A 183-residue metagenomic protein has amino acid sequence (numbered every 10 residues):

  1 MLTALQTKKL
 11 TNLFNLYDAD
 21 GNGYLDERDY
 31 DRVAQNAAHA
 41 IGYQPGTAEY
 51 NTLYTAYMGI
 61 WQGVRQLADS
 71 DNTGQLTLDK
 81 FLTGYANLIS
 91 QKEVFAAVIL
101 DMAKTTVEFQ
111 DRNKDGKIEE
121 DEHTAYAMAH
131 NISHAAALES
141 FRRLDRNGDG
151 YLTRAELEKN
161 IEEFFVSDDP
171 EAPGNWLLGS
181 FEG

Functional and structural regions predicted by a protein language model:
M1-L5, T55, A96-V98, H130-I132: Short helix-capping and inter-helix turn/linker motifs at the boundaries of alpha-helical repeat units
L2-Y43: The feature marks the first
Q6-N22, N51-Q75, L100-K114, A136-R154 (+1 more regions): Primarily EF-hand calcium-binding motifs
D26-P45, Q75-Q91, K117-N131, R154-S167: Amphipathic regulatory helices of Ca2+-sensor modules
Q44-P45, F95-A97, L138, D168-W176: Flexible, disordered linker segments and immediate boundary regions flanking tandem C2H2 zinc-finger modules
L82, A86, V94, I99-A103: Short basic alpha-helical hairpin corresponding to helix-turn-helix/winged-helix-like nucleic-acid-binding
L157-G183: Long, ordered, amphipathic alpha-helical scaffolds
